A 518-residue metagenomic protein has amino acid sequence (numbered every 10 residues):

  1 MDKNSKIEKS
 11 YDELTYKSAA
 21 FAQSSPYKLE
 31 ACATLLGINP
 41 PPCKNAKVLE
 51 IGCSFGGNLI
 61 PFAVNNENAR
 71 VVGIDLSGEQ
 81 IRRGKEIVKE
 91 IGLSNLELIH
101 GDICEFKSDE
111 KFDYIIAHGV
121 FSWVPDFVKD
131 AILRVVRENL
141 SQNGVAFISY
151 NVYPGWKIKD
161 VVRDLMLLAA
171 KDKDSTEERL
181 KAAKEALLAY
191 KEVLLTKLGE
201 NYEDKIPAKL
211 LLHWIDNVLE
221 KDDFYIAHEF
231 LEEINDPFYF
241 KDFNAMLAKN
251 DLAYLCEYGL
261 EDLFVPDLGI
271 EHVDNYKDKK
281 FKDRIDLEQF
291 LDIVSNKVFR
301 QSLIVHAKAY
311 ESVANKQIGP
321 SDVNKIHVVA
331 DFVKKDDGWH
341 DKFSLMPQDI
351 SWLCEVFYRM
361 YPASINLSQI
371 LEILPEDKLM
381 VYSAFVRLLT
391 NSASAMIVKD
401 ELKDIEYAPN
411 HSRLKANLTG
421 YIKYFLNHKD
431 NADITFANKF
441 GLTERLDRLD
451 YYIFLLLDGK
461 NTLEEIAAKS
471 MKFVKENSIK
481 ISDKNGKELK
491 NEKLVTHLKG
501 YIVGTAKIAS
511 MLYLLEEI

Functional and structural regions predicted by a protein language model:
E13, K17, F21-A46: Conserved alpha-helix/loop element of class I SAM-dependent methyltransferases that forms part of the SAM/SAH-binding
F55-N68: Conserved SAM-binding loop of SAM-dependent methyltransferases across substrates and taxa, primarily the Class I
R70-D75: Conserved SAM-binding motif I beta-strand of class I
G92-I103: Conserved SAM-binding strand-loop segment of SAM-dependent methyltransferases
K107-I115: A short acidic, Gly/Pro-enriched loop at the edge of an enzyme's catalytic core that lines a small-molecule cofactor
D130-Q142: A short glycine-rich, Lys/Arg-flanked "PGG" loop and its adjoining helix->strand segment in the class I
I148-S175, A182, A186, Y190-V193 (+1 more regions): Conserved class I S-adenosyl-L-methionine
V265-H306, W339-I518: Long, charge-rich, low-complexity alpha-helical segments
